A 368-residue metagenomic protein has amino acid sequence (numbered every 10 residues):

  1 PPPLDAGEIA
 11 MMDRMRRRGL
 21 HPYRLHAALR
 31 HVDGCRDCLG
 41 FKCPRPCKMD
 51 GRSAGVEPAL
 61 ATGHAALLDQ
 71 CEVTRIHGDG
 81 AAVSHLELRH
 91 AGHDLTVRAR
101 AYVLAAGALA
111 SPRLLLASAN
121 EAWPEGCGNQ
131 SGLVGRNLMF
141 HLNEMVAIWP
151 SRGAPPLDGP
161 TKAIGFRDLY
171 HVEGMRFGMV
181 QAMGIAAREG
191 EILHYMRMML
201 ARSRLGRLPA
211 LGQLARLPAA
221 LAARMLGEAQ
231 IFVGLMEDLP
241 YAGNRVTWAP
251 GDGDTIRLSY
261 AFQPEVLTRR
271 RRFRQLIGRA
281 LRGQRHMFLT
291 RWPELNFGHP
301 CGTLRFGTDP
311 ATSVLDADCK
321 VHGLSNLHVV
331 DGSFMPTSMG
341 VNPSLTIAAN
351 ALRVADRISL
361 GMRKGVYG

Functional and structural regions predicted by a protein language model:
P1-V73, R305: Conserved redox-cofactor binding core of oxidoreductases
P2-L4, P264-T268, N342: Conserved, non-catalytic sequence blocks in retroelement Pol enzymes and Pol-derived host proteins
L25, H31-F41, L68, T74-D79 (+2 more regions): A glycine-rich dinucleotide-binding beta-alpha-beta segment and adjacent secondary-structure elements that constitute
C43-D50, H90, E125-N129, L133 (+1 more regions): Alpha-helix capping and helix-loop boundary segments enriched in small/acidic/polar residues
T62, C71, I76-H77, L86-D158 (+3 more regions): Glycine-rich loop(s) and the adjacent beta-strand/alpha-helix scaffold that form part
S84, R100, C127, V266 (+1 more regions): Alpha-helix N-cap/helix-initiation motif
S131-T255, S259-Y260, P300, H322 (+2 more regions): FAD cofactor-binding and catalytic pocket of flavoenzymes
P336-I358: A conserved FAD-binding loop/helix module that cradles the flavin
